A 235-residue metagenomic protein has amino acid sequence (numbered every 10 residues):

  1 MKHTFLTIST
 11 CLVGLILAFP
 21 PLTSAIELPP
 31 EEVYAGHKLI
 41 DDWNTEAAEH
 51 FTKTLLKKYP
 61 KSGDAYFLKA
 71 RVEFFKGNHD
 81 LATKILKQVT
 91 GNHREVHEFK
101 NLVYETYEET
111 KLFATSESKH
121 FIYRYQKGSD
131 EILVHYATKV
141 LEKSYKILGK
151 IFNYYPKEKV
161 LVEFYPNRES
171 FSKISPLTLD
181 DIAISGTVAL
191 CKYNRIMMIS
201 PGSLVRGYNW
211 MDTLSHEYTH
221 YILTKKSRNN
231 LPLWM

Functional and structural regions predicted by a protein language model:
M1-F5, L22-F113: N-terminal low-structure segments adjacent to metalloprotease catalytic domains across cellular compartments
S9-A18: Bacterial N-terminal signal peptides
C11, Y34, L55-L56, Y123 (+1 more regions): Residues at structural and domain junctions
L17-A18, K57, M198: Compositionally biased, intrinsically disordered/low-complexity regions enriched for serine, proline and threonine
L112-W234: Juxtacatalytic substrate-recognition/specificity segment
